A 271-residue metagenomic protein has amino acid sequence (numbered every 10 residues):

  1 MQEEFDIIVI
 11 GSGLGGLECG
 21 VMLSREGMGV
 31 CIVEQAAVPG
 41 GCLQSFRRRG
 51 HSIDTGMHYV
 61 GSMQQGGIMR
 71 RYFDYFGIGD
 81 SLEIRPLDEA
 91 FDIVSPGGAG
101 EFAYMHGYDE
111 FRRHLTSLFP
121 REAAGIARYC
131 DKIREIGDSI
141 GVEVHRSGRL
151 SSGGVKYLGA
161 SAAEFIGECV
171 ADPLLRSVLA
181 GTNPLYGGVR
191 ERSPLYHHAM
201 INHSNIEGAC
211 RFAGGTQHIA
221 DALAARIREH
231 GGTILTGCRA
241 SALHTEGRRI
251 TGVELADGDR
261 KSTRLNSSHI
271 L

Functional and structural regions predicted by a protein language model:
Q2-K132: N-terminal glycine-rich phosphate/pyrophosphate-binding loop and immediately adjacent elements
E18, Q64, I68, E110 (+6 more regions): Generic recognition of stable, solvent-exposed alpha-helical segments in well-folded globular domains
E34, I53, S177-V178, L235-T236 (+1 more regions): General beta-strand structural signal in soluble alpha/beta enzymes
G97-S193: Rossmann-like flavin
A199-I250, E254-A256: Helical element adjacent to the flavin cofactor pocket in flavoenzyme catalytic cores
K261, L265-L271: Single conserved hydrophobic/aromatic residue that forms the stacking wall/gate of nucleotide- or nucleobase-binding
